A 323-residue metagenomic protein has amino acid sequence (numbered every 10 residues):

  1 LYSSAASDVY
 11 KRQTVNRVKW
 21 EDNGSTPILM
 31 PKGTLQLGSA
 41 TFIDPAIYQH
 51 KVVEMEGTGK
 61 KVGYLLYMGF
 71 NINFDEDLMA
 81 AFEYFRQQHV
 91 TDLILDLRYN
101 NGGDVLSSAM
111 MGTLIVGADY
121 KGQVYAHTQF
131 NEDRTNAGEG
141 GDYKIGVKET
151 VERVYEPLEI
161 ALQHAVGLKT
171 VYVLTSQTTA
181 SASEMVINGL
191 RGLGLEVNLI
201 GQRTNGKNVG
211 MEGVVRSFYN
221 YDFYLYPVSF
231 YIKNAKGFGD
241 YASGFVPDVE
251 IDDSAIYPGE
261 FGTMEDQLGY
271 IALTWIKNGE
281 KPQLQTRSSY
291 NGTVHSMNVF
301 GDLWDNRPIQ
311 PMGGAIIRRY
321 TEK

Functional and structural regions predicted by a protein language model:
L1-A6, Y10-Q13: Single conserved hydrophobic/aromatic residue that forms the stacking wall/gate of nucleotide- or nucleobase-binding
K11, G33, L195: Residue-level signal for beta-strand positions within conserved beta-sheet cores that form or flank
T14-V15, L190: PAS and PAS-like sensory modules
N16-R17, D22-L66: Short beta-strand/loop segment at the start of cytosolic alpha/beta domains
V18, R98-N100: Ser/Thr-glycine-rich phosphate-binding loops at phosphate-binding pockets of nucleotides, nucleotide cofactors
T58-D92, N101-K323: C-terminal "post-core" interaction segments
